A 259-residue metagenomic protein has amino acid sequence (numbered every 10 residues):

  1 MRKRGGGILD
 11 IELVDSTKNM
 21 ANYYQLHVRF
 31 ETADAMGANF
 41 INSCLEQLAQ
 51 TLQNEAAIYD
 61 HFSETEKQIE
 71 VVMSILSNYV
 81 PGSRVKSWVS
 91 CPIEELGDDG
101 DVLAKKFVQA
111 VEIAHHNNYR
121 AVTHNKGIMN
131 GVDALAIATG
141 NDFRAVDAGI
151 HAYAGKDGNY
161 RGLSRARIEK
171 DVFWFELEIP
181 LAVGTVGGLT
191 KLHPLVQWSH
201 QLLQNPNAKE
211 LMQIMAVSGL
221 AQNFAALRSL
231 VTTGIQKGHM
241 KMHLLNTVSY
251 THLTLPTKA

Functional and structural regions predicted by a protein language model:
M1, L48-S63, V108-V111, H115 (+6 more regions): Structural signal for hydrophobic packing residues in well-ordered secondary-structure cores of soluble enzyme domains
M1-E94, G100-L103: Signature of multi-pass transmembrane helix bundles
M1-V14, E55-N78, R120, F143-G149 (+3 more regions): Flexible, glycine/charged-enriched surface loops at secondary-structure junctions
M20-V28, V102-R120, L202-K209: Short, hydrophobic/aliphatic alpha-helical segments
S43, Q47-T51, V71-L195: Glycine-rich anion/phosphate-binding loop at the beta-strand->alpha-helix junction
T139-F143, G158-T247: C-terminal catalytic subdomain
T251-T257: Conserved small/polar residues in nucleotide/adenosyl-binding loops
